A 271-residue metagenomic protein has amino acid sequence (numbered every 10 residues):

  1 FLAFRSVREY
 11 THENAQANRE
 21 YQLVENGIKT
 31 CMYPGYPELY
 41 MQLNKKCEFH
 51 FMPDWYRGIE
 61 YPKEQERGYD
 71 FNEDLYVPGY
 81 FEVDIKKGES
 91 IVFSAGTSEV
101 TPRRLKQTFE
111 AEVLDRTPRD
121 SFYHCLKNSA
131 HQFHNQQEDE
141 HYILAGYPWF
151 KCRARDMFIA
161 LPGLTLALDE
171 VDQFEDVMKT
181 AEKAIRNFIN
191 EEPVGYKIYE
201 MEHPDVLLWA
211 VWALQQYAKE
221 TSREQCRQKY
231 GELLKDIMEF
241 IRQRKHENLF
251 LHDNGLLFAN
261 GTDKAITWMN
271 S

Functional and structural regions predicted by a protein language model:
F1-K151, E224-Q225, M238-F240: Acidic/polar, glycine-enriched structural segments that form the non-catalytic walls/loops of the carbohydrate-binding
Y10, Q173-E175, R227: Acidic/polar loop patches that form or flank catalytic/metal-binding clefts of enzymes that bind anionic ligands
M52-D84, E89, F188-W209, Q215-K219 (+2 more regions): The feature captures the catalytic groove of carbohydrate-active enzymes
A95-T97, F158-V171, W209-C226: Well-ordered alpha-helical scaffold segments within catalytic/enzyme domains
S129-E138, L168-E191, E232-L251: Long, well-ordered core segments of solenoidal/helical folds
A145, F158-G163, N190-I198: Glycine-/proline-rich flexible loop or hinge segments
P148-A181: Alpha-helical support elements that line or immediately flank enzyme active sites and cofactor-binding pockets
